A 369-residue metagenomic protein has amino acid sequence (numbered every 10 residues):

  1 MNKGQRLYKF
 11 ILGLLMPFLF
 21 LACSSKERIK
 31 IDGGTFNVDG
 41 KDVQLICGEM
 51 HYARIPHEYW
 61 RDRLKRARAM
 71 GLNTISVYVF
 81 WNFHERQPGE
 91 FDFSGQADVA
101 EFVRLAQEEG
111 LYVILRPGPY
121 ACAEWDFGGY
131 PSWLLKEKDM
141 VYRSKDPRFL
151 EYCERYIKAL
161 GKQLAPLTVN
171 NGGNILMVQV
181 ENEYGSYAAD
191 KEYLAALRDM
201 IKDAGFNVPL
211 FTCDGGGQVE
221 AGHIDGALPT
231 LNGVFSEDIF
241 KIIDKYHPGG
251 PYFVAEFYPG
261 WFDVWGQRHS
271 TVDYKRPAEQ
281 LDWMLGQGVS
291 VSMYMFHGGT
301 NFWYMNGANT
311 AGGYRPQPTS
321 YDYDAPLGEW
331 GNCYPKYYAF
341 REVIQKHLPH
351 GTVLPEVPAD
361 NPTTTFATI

Functional and structural regions predicted by a protein language model:
N2-I11: Bacterial N-terminal signal peptides that target proteins for export
I11-F20: Bacterial N-terminal signal peptides
C23-T74, R104, K245: N-terminal carbohydrate-binding accessory modules
H57-A69, A97-A100, R104, E154 (+4 more regions): Amphipathic, non-transmembrane alpha-helical secondary structure
W60-D126, R198-D203: Aromatic-lined substrate-binding rim segments of carbohydrate-active enzymes
Y78-E90, G95, A123-R148, V254 (+2 more regions): Aromatic- and acidic-residue-enriched carbohydrate-binding clefts of CAZyme catalytic domains
L115, P119-E154, L160-M293: Substrate-binding/catalytic cleft of secreted carbohydrate-active enzymes, primarily glycoside hydrolases
C153-A165, N171-Q179, D190-K191, R198 (+4 more regions): Carbohydrate-binding surfaces of carbohydrate-active enzymes
